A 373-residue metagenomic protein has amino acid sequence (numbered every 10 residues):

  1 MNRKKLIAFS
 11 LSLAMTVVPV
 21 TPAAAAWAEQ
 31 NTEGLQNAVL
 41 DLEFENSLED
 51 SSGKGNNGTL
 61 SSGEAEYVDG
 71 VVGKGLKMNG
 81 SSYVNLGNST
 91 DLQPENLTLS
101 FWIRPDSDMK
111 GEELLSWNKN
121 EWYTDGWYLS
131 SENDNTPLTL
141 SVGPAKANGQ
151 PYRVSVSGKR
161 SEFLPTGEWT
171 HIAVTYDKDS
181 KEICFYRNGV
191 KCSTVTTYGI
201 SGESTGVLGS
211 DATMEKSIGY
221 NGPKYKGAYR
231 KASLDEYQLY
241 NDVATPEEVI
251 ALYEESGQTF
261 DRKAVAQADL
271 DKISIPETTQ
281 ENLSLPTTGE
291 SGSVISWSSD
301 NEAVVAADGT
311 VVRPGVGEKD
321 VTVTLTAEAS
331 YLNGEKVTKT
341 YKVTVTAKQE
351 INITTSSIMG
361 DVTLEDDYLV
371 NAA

Functional and structural regions predicted by a protein language model:
M1-S10: Bacterial Sec-dependent N-terminal signal peptides
I7-A8, P19, W169, A173: Intrinsically disordered, low-complexity repeat segments enriched in small/polar residues
L11-M15: Hydrophobic helical h-region of N-terminal Sec-dependent signal peptides in bacterial secretory/periplasmic proteins
T16-A26: C-terminal segment of classical bacterial N-terminal signal peptides
A26-S62, V68-I250, E254-T259: Extracellular glycan-associated modules
Q258-A373: Beta-rich interaction/scaffold domains
